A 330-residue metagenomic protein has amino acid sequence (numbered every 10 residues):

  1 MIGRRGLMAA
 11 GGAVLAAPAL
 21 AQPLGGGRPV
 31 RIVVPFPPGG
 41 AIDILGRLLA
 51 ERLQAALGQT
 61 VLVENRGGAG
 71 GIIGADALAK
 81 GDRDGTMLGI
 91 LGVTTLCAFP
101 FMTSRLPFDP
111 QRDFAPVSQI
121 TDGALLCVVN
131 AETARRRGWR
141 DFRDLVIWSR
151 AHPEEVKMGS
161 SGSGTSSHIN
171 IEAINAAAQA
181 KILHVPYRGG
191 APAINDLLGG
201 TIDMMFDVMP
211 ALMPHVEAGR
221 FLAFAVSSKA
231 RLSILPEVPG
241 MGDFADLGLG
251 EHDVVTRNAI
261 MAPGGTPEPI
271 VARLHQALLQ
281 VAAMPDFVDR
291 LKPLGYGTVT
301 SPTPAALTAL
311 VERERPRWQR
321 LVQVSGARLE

Functional and structural regions predicted by a protein language model:
M1-V14: N-terminal secretory signal peptides and thylakoid transit peptides that target proteins across membranes
A16-P18: N-terminal signal peptide c-region/cleavage motif recognized by signal peptidases
A21-R112, E155, S163, A180-F206 (+2 more regions): N-terminal (or domain-start) structured segment
G27-P29, A180, E217, E268-E330: An extracytoplasmic/periplasmic, membrane-proximal ligand-sensing/linker region
G81-T86, F101-P192, M241, R257-R290: Hinge/capping helix and adjacent helix->loop/strand transition within the periplasmic-binding protein
T94-R105, H168, E172-A177, D203-V238: A ligand-binding cleft/hinge motif common to bilobed small-molecule-binding domains
D122, L212-A282, R313-P316: C-terminal lobe and pocket-closing loops of periplasmic/extracytoplasmic Venus-flytrap solute-binding proteins
